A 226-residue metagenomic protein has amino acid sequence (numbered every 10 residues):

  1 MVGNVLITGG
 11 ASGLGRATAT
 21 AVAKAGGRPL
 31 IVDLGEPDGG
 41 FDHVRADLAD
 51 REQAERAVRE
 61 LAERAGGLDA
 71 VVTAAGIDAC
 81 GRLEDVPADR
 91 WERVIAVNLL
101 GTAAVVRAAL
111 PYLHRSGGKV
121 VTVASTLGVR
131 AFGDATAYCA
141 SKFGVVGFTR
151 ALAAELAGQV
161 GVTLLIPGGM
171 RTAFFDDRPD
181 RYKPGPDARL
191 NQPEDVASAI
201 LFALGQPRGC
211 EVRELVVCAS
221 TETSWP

Functional and structural regions predicted by a protein language model:
A11-S12: Conserved glycine-rich cofactor-binding loop
A46-R56, A88: The beta1-alpha1 cofactor-binding region of Rossmann-like NAD(H)/NADP(H)-dependent oxidoreductases
A74-A79: Conserved NAD(P)H cofactor-binding loop of Rossmann-fold oxidoreductase domains
R82-L83, R90-E92: Substrate-binding pocket helix/loop in short-chain dehydrogenase/reductase
V106, S141: Active-site helix of classical SDR
S125: Residue(s) in the substrate-gating loop at a strand-loop-helix junction that position the organic substrate next
G158, L164-L165, P184-W225: C-terminal helical subdomain
